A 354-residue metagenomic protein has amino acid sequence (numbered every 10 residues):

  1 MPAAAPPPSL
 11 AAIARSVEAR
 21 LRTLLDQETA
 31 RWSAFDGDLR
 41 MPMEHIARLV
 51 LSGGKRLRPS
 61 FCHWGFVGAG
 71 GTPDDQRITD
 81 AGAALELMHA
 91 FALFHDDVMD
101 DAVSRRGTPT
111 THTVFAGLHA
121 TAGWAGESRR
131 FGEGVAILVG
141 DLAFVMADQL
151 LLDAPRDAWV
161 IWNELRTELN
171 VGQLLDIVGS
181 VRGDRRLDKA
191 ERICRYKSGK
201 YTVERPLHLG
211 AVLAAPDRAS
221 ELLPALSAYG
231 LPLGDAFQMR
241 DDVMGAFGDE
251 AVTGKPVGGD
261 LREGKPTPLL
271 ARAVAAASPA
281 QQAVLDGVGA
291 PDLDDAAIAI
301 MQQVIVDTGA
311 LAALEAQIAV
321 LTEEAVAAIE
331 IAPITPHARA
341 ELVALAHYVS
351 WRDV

Functional and structural regions predicted by a protein language model:
M1-L85, A90, F94-H95, M99-R129 (+4 more regions): Conserved N-terminal diphosphate/IPP-binding helix and adjacent helical/loop segment of trans-prenyltransferase domains
F61, A147, G172, L270 (+2 more regions): Residue-level signal for inorganic ion chemistry
V67-A69, F94-W124, D148, L169-L187 (+3 more regions): Acidic, Mg2+-coordinating active-site segments of isoprenoid diphosphate-utilizing enzymes
T72-M88, E133, A158-W162, L222-L233 (+1 more regions): Alpha-helical scaffolds flanking conserved acidic
S128-M146: Internal, well-ordered alpha/beta segment that forms a basic, Gly-enriched binding/recognition surface
G132-A136, D188-S198: A short glycine-threonine-serine/GTX helix/turn-capping micro-motif
L151-N163, V284-D286: Transmembrane helix-loop-helix
A299-V354: Short hairpin/turn module used for nucleic-acid contact or packing/dimerization
